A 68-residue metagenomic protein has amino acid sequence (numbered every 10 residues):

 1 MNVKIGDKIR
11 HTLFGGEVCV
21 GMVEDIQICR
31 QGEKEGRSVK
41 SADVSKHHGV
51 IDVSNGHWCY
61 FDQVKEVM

Functional and structural regions predicted by a protein language model:
E17-Q27: Short beta-strand-centered aromatic/proline hotspots
C29-A42, V50: Short, solvent-exposed secondary-structure boundary/capping segments
A42-M68: Intrinsically disordered, low-complexity, charged/polar segments
